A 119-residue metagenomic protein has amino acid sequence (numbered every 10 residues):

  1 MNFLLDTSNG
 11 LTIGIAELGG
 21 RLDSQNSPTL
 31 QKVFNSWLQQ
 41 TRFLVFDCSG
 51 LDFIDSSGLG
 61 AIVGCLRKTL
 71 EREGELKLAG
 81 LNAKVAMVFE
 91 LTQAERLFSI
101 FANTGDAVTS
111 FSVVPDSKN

Functional and structural regions predicted by a protein language model:
N2-K32: STAS-typified acidic loop motif
L4, R21, V45, F53 (+1 more regions): Intrinsically disordered, low-complexity peptide-like regions
L4-L5, S36, K84, S112-V113: Short leucine-rich amphipathic alpha-helices used at interfaces
D6, A79, F101: General small-molecule cofactor/ligand-binding pocket signal
L11, S49, G105: Conserved catalytic submotifs in the C-terminal HATPase_c
T12-I13, E75-G80, S112: Long, contiguous secondary-structure blocks with strong helical propensity
S24-F98: Amphipathic alpha-helical interaction surfaces in cytosolic regulatory modules
I100-N119: A charged, well-structured terminal subsegment
